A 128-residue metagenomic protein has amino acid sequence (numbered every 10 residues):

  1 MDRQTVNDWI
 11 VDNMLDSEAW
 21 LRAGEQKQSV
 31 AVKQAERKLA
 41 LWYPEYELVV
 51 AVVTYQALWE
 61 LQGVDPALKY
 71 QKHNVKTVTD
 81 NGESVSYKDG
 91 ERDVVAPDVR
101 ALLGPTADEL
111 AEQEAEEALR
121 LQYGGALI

Functional and structural regions predicted by a protein language model:
M1-I128: Divalent metal-cofactor coordination and adjacent catalytic microenvironments
